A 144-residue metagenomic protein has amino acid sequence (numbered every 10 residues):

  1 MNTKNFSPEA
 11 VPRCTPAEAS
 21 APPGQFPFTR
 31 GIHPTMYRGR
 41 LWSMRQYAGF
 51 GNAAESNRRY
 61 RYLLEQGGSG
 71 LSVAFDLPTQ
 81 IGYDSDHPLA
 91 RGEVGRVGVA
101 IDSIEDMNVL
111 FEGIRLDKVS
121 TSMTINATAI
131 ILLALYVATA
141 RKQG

Functional and structural regions predicted by a protein language model:
M1-Q143: Catalytic alpha/beta active-site cores
